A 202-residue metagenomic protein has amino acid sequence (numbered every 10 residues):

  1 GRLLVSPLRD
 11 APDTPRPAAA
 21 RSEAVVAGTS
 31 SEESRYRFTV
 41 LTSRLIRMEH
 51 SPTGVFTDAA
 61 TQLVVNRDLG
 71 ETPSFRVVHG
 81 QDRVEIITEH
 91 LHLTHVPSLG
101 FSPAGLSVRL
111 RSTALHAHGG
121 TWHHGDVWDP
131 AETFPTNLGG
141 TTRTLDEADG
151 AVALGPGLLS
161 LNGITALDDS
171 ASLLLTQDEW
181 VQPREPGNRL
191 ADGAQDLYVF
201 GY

Functional and structural regions predicted by a protein language model:
L3, A24, Y36, I46 (+3 more regions): A broad, low-specificity signal marking well-ordered, structured residues that form hydrophobic/aromatic
L3, E23-A24, Q62-L63, F75 (+2 more regions): Residue-level marker of intrinsically disordered, low-complexity segments enriched for small/polar residues
L3-R21: Short, Gly/Pro- and small/polar-rich lid/capping loops
S6, V26-A27, R109, W128: N-terminal non-cleavable signal-anchor helices
R16-P17, T29-S31, R37-T39, T72-H79 (+3 more regions): Short, exposed beta-strand/loop patches in secreted or surface proteins that constitute
R21-A27, S31-R37, L41-R47: N-terminal-proximal low-complexity accessory segments that begin disordered and transition into the first
L41-Q81: A low-complexity, Ser/Thr/Gly/Pro-enriched, surface-exposed linker/loop concept that marks segments flanking
V78-Y202: Catalytic and substrate-binding clefts that recognize carbohydrates or anionic sugar/phosphate headgroups
